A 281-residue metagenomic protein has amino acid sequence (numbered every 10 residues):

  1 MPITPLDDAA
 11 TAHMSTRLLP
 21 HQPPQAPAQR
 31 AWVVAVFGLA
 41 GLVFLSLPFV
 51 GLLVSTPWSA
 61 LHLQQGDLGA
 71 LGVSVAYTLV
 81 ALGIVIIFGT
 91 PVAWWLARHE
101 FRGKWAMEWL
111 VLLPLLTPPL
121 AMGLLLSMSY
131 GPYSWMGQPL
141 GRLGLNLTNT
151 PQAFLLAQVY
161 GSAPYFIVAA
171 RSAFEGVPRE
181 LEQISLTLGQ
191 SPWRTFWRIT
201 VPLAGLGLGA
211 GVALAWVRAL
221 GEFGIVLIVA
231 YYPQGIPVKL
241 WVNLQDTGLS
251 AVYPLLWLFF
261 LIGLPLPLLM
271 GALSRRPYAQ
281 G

Functional and structural regions predicted by a protein language model:
M1-L19: Short, intrinsically disordered terminal tails adjacent to the first/last structured region
P2, L18, Q22-S59, Q65-E175 (+5 more regions): Membrane-water interface segments at the C-terminal ends of transmembrane alpha-helices in multi-pass inner-membrane
R102, S191-P192: Short coil/turn motifs that cap or connect alpha-helices
L156, Q183-L186: Anionic-ligand binding region
R171-Q183, P192: Membrane-helix/interface signature in polytopic inner-membrane proteins
I184-S185, T195, L240: Hydrophobic positions on the alpha-helical face of helix-turn-helix-like DNA-binding modules
L188-Q190, P202: Glycine/proline-centered hinge or cleavage motifs at structural transition points of membrane proteins
P233-G235: Extracytoplasmic catalytic/substrate-binding loops of multi-pass membrane glycan-assembly enzymes
